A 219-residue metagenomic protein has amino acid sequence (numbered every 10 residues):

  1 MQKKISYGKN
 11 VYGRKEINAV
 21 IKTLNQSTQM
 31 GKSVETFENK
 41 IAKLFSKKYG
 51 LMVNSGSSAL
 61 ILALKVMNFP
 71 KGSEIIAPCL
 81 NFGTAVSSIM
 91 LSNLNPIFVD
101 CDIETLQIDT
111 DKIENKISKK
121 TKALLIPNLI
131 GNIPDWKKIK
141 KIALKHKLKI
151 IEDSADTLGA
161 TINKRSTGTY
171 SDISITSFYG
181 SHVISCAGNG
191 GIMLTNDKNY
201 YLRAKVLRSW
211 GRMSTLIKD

Functional and structural regions predicted by a protein language model:
M1-T28, K32: N-terminal "arm"/small-domain region of PLP-dependent enzymes with the aminotransferase-like
Q29, T157-N163, Y170-D219: Active-site region of PLP-dependent enzymes
M30-E74, S88-S92, F98-D100, R165: Phosphate-binding glycine-rich loop
V34-N39, K47-G50, D111, N115 (+6 more regions): PLP-dependent aminotransferase class I/II
K65-S154, T161: PLP-dependent aminotransferase-like
